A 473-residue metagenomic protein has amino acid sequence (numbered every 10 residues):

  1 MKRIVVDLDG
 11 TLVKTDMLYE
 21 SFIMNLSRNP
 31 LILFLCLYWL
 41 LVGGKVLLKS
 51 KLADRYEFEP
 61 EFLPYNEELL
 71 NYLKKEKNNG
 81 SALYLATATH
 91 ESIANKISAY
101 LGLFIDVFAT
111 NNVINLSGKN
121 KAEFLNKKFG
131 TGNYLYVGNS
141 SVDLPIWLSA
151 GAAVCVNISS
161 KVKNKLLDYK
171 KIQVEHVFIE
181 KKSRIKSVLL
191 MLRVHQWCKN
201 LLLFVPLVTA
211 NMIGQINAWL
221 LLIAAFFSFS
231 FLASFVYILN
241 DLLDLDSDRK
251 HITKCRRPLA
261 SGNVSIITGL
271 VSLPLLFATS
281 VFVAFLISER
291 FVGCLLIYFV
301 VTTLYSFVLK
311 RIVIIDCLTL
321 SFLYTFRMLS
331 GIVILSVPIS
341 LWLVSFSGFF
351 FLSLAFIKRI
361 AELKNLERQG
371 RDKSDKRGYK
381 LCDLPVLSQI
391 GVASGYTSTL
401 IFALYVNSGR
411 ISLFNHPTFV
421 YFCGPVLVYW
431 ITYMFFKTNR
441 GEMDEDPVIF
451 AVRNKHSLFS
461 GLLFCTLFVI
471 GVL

Functional and structural regions predicted by a protein language model:
M1, E61-I213: C-terminal cap/substrate-recognition subdomain and adjoining C-terminal extension of metal-dependent phosphatase-like
M1-K49, D383: Active-site neighborhood of HAD-like aspartate-dependent phosphohydrolases
L33-F34, K250-G293, L341-L352, Q389-V392 (+1 more regions): Multi-pass membrane catalytic core of lipid/isoprenoid biosynthesis enzymes
V137, L232-A260, L309, I315 (+2 more regions): Acidic (Asp/Glu-rich) catalytic motifs at the cytosolic membrane interface
K170-L245, R249, N263-P274: Topogenic membrane-insertion module of multi-pass membrane proteins
M191-N200, V264-L273, I315-L320, P385-T397 (+1 more regions): Select subsegments of transmembrane alpha-helices in polytopic membrane proteins, especially boundary-proximal
R257-L335: Intramembrane alpha-helical segments
F307, T325-L473: C-terminal membrane-associated helical module and adjoining short loops/tails
